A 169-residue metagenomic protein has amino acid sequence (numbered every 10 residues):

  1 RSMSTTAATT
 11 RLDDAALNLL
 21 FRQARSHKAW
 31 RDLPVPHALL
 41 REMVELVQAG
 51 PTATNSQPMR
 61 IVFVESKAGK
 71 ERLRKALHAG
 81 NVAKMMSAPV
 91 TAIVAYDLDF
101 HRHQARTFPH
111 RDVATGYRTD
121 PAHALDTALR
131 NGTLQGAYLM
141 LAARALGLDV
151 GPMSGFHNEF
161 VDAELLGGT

Functional and structural regions predicted by a protein language model:
M3-R41, T169: Specificity-determining recognition surfaces
D32-P34, A49-N55, N81-K84: Short secondary-structure boundary/capping segments within folded domains
E45, P51, Q57-V62, D149: Short beta-strand segments
E45-A49, K75-A79, L165: Glycine-rich, charged/polar anion/phosphate-binding loops that engage phosphate groups from diverse ligands
V47-A49, A92, V113-E164: Small-aliphatic-rich amphipathic alpha-helix that forms the alpha element of a beta-alpha
S56-G132: Glycine/small-residue-rich phosphate/adenosyl-binding loop
A68, A163-L166: Short secondary-structure transition/capping segments
M86-V90, L148, T169: Short coil/turn connectors at secondary-structure junctions
